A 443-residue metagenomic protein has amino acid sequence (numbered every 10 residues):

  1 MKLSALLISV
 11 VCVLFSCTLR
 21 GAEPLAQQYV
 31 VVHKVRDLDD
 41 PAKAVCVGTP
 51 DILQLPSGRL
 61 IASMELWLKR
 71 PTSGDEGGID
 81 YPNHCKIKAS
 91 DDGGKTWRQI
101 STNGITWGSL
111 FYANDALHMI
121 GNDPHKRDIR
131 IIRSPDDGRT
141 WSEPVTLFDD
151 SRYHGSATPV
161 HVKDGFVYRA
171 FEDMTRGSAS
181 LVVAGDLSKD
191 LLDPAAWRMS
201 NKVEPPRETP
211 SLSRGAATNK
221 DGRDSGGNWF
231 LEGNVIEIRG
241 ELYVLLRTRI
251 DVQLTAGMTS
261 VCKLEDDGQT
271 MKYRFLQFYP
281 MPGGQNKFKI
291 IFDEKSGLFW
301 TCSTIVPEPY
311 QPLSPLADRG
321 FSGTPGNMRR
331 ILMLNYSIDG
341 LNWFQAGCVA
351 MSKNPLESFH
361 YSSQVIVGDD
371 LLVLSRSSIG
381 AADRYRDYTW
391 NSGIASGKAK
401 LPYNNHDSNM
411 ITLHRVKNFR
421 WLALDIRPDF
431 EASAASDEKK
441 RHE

Functional and structural regions predicted by a protein language model:
A5-S16: Bacterial N-terminal signal peptides
T18-R20: Sec/Tat signal peptide C-region and signal peptidase I cleavage site
A22-S156, V160-E232, I236-G283, F292-P355 (+2 more regions): Beta-rich carbohydrate-recognition and catalytic domains
S358-Y361, V367: Active-site pocket scaffolds in enzymes
